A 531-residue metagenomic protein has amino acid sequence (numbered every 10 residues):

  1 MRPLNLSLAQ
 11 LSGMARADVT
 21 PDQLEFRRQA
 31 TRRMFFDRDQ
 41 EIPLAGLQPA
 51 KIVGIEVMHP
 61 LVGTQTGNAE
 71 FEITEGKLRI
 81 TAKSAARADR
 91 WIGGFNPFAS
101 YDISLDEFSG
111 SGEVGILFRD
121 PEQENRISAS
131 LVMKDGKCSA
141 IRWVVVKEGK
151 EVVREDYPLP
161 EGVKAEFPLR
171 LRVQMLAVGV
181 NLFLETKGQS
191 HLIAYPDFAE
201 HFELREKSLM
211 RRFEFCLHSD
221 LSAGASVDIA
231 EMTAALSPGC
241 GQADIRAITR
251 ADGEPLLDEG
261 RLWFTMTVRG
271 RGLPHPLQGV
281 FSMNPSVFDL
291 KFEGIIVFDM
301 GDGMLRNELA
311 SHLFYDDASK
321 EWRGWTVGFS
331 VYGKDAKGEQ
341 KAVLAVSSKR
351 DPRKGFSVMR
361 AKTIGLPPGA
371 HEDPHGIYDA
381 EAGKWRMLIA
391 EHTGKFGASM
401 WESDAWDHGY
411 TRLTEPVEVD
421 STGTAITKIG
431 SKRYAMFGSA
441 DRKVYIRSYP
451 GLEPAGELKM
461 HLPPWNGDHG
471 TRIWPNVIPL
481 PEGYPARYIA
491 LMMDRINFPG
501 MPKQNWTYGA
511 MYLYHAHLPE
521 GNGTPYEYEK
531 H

Functional and structural regions predicted by a protein language model:
M1-H531: Carbohydrate-active catalytic/glycan-binding domains of CAZyme proteins, especially the secreted or lumenal ectodomains
